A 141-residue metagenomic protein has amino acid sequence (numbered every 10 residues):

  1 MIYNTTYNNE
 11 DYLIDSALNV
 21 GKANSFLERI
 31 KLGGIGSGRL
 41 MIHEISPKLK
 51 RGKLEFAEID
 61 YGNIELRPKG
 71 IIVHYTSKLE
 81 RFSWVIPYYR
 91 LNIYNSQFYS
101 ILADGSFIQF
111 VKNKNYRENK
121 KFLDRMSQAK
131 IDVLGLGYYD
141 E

Functional and structural regions predicted by a protein language model:
M1, K48-K50, E55-A57, Y75 (+1 more regions): Generic preference for well-ordered secondary structure
M1-I45, R90-E141: Acidic, Ser/Thr- and proline-rich intrinsically disordered linker/docking segments of eukaryotic scaffolds
K31-L66: Short, contiguous, helix-prone interaction/anchoring segments in small proteins
E55-N63, R67-Y94: Phosphoinositide-binding peripheral membrane targeting modules
